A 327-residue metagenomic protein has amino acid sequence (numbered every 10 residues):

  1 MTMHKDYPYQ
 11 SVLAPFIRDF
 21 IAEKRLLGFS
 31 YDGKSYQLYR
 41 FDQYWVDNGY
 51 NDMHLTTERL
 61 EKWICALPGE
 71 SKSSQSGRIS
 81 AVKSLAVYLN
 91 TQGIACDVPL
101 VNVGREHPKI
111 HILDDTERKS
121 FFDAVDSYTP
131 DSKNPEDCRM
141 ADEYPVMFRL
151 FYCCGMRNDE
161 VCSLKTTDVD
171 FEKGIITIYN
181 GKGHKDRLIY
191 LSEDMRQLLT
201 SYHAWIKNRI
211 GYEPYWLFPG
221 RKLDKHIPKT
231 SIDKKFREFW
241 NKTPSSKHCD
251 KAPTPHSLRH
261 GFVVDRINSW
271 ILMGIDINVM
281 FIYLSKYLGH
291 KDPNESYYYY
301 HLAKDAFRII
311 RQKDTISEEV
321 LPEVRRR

Functional and structural regions predicted by a protein language model:
M1-R327: Conserved catalytic core of the tyrosine transesterase superfamily
